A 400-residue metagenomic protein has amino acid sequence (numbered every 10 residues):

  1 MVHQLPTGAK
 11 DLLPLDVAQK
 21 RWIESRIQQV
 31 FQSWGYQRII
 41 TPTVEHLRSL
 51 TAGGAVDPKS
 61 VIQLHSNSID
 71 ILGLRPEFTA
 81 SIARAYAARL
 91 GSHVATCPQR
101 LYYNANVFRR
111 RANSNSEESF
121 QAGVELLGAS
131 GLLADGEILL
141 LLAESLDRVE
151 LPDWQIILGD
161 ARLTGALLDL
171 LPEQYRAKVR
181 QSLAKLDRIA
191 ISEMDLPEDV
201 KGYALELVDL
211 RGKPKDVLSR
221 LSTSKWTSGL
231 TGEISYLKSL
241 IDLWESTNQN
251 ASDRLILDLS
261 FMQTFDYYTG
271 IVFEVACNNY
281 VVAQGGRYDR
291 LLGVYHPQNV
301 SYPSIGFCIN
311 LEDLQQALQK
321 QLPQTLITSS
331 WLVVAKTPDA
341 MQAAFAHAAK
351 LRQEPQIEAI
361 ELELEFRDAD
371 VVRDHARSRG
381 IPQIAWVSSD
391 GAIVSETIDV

Functional and structural regions predicted by a protein language model:
M1-A80, G136, I157: TRNA-binding/sensing appendages of the translation machinery
W22-W34, E45-R48, T79-S92, P98-L151 (+1 more regions): Positively charged, Gly/Ser-enriched RNA/tRNA-binding surfaces
T43, L158-R162, L259-F261: A general secondary-structure junction signal
G53-D57, L170-P172, I271-F273, H375-S378: Short low-complexity, flexible loop/linker segments enriched in glycine and/or proline with clustered acidic
S60-N67, E173-L196, N279: Acidic, His- and aromatic-enriched active-site or binding-groove loops in soluble protein domains that engage sugars
E118-A122, L158-A166: Short, conserved phosphate-binding/catalytic loop or strand-edge motifs used in phosphoryl-/nucleotidyl-transfer
I138, D160-L163, S182, Y236: Internal, well-ordered alpha-helical segments in soluble enzyme and binding-protein domains
L141-V149, R162-L171: Hydrophobic mid-domain F-helix/FG-region of cytochrome P450s
